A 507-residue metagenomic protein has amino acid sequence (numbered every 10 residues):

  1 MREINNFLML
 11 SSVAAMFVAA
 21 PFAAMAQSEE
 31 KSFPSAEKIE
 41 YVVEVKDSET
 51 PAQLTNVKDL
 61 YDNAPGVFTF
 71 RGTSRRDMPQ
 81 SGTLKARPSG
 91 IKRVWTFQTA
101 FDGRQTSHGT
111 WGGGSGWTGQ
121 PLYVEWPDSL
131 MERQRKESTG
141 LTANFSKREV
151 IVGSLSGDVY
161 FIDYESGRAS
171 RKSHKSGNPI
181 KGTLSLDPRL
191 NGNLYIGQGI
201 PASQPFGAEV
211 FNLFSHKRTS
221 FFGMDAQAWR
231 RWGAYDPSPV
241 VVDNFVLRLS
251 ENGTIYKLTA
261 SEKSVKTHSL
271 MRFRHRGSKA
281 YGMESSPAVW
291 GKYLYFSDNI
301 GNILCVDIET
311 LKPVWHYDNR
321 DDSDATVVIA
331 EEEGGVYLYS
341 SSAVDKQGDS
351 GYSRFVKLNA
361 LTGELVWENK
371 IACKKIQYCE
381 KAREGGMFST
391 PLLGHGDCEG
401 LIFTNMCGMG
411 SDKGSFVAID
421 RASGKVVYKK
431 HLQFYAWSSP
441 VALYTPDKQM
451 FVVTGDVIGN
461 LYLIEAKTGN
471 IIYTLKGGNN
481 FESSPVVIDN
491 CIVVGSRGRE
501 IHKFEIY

Functional and structural regions predicted by a protein language model:
M1-S12: Bacterial N-terminal signal peptides that target proteins for export
S11-P21: Bacterial N-terminal signal peptides
F22-S28: Signal peptide processing junction and immediate N-terminal pro/mature segment of secreted/exported proteins
S28-Y123, D128-N144, R148-E149, S166-N178 (+7 more regions): Aromatic (tryptophan-biased) beta-strands that constitute blades/sheets of beta-rich domains
V67, G116-S154, D158, P179-A208 (+6 more regions): Repeat-blade elements of multi-bladed beta-propeller folds
R76, G157-Y160: Terminal-region recognition feature
D163-G167, N212-H216, T259-K263, D307-L311 (+4 more regions): Short loop/turn segments that connect beta-strands within beta-propeller blades
A418-K430, A436-W437, V441: C-terminal structural cap/anchor segments
